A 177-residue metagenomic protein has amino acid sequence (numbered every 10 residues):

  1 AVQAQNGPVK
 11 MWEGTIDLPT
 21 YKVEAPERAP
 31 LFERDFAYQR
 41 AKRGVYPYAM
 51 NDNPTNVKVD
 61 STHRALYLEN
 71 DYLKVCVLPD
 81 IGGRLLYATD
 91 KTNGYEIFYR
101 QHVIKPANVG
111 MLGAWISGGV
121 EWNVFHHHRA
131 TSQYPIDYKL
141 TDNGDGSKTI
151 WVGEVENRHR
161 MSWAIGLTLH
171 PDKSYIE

Functional and structural regions predicted by a protein language model:
P8-K42, H63-P135: Acidic-aromatic substrate-binding/catalytic surfaces of carbohydrate-active enzymes
R34-N56, D60, Y67, G119-Y175: Extended, loop-rich substrate-binding clefts of extracytoplasmic carbohydrate-active enzymes
